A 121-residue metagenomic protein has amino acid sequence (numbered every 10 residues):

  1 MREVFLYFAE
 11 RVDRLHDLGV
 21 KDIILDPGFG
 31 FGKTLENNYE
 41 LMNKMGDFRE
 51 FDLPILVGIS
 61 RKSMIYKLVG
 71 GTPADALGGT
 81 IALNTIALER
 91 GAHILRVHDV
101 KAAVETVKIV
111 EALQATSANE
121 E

Functional and structural regions predicted by a protein language model:
M1-K21, G32-E121: Active-site-adjacent loop and "lid" segments of alpha/beta metabolic enzymes
F29: Active-site metal-binding loops of divalent metal-dependent hydrolases
